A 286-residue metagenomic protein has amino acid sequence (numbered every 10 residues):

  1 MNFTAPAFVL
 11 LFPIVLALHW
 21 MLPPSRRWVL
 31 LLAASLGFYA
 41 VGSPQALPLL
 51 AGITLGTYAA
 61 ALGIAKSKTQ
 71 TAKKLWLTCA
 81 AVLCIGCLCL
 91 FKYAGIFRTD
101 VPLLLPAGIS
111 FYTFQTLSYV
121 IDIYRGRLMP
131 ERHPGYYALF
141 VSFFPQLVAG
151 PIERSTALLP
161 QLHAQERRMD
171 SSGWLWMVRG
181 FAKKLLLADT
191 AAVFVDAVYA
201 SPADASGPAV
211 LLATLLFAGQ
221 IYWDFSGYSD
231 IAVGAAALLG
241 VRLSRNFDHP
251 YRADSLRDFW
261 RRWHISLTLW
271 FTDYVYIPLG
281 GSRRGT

Functional and structural regions predicted by a protein language model:
M1-T286: Membrane-embedded transmembrane alpha-helical bundles that form the catalytic cores of multi-pass lipid-modifying
